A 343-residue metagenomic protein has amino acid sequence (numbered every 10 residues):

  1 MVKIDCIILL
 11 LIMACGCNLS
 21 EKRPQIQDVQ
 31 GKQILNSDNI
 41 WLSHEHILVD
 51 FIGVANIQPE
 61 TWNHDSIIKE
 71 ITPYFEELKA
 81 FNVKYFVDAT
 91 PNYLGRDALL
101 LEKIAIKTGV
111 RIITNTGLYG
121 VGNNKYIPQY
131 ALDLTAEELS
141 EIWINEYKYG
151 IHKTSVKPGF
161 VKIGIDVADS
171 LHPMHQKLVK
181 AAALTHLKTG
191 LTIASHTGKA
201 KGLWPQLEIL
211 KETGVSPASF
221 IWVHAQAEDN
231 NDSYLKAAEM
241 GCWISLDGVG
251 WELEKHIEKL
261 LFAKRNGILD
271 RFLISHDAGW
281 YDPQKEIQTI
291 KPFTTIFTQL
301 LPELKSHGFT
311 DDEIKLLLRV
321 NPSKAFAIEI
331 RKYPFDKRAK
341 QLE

Functional and structural regions predicted by a protein language model:
M1-K3, L9-P24: Bacterial Sec-dependent signal peptides at the C-terminal "C-region" and cleavage site
M13, R23-G31, T295-E343: Mid-to-C-terminal alpha-helical segments outside catalytic/metal-binding sites
N39-S43, L48, N56-R111, E137-V156: Alpha-helical scaffold segments that flank or form the walls of functional sites
H44, F86, H186, I244 (+3 more regions): Divalent metal-coordination and catalytic microenvironments
F51-A55, A98, N124, L203-I209 (+4 more regions): Histidine/acidic-residue-rich catalytic or RNA/ligand-binding cores of hydrolases and nuclease-related proteins
K103-I106, R111-I113, G117-L187, W243 (+1 more regions): Active-site gating/metal-coordination segments in enzymes
A183, L187-F262: Catalytic pocket-lining loop regions of alpha/beta-barrel enzymes, especially the amidohydrolase/enolase/GH5 lineages
A194-H196, D247-V249, I268-I290: Short acidic/histidine-rich active-site segments
